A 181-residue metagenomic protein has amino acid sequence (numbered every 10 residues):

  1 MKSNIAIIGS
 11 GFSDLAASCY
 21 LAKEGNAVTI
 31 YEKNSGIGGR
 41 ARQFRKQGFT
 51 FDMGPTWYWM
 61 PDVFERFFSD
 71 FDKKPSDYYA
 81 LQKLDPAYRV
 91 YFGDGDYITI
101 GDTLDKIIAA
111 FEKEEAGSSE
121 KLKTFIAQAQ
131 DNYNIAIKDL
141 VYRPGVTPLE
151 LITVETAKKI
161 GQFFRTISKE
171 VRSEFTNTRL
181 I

Functional and structural regions predicted by a protein language model:
K2-N134: N-terminal glycine-rich phosphate/pyrophosphate-binding loop and immediately adjacent elements
G93-I181: Rossmann-like flavin
